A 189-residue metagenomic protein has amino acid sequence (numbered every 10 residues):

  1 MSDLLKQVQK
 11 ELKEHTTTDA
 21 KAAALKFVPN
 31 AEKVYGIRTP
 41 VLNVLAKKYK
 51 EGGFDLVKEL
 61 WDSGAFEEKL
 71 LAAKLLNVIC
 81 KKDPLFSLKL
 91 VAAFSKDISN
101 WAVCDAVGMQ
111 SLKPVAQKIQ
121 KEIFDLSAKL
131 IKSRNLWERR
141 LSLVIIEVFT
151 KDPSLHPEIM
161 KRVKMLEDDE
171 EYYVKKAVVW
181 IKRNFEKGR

Functional and structural regions predicted by a protein language model:
M1-R189: Alpha-helical scaffold domains
